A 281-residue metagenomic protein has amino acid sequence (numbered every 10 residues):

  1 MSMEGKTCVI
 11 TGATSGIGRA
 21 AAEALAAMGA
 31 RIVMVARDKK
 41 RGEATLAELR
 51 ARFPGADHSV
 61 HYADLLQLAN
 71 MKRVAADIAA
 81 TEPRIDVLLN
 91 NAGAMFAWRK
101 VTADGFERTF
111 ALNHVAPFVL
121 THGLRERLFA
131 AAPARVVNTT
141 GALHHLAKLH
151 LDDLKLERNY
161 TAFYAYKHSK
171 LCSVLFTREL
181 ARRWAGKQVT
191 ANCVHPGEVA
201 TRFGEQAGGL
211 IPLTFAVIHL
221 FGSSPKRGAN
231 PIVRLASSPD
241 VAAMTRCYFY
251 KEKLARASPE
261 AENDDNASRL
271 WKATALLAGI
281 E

Functional and structural regions predicted by a protein language model:
M1-R202, L277-E281: Rossmann-fold NAD(P)H-dependent dehydrogenase/reductase core
T11, R158, A162, T214-I218 (+1 more regions): A short, mixed-charge helix-start or loop-turn motif at secondary-structure junctions
R41, G209-L210, L220, N266: Short acidic-hydrophobic sequence patches enriched in Asp/Glu that either
M71, S169, C193, F215-R256 (+3 more regions): C-terminal helical subdomain
L149-L154, Q206-L210, Y248-F249: Short, flexible, mixed-charge acidic loops at enzyme active sites
A185, G208, S237-D240: Hydrophobic alpha-helix feature that most strongly marks membrane-spanning transmembrane helices and their immediate
A200-A216: A glycine/serine/threonine-rich, flexible loop-to-helix segment that serves as the NAD(P) cofactor-binding "lid"
E205, E260-A261: Short glycine/threonine-rich loop-to-helix capping motif typified by GTGT followed within a few residues by an Asp-Pro
